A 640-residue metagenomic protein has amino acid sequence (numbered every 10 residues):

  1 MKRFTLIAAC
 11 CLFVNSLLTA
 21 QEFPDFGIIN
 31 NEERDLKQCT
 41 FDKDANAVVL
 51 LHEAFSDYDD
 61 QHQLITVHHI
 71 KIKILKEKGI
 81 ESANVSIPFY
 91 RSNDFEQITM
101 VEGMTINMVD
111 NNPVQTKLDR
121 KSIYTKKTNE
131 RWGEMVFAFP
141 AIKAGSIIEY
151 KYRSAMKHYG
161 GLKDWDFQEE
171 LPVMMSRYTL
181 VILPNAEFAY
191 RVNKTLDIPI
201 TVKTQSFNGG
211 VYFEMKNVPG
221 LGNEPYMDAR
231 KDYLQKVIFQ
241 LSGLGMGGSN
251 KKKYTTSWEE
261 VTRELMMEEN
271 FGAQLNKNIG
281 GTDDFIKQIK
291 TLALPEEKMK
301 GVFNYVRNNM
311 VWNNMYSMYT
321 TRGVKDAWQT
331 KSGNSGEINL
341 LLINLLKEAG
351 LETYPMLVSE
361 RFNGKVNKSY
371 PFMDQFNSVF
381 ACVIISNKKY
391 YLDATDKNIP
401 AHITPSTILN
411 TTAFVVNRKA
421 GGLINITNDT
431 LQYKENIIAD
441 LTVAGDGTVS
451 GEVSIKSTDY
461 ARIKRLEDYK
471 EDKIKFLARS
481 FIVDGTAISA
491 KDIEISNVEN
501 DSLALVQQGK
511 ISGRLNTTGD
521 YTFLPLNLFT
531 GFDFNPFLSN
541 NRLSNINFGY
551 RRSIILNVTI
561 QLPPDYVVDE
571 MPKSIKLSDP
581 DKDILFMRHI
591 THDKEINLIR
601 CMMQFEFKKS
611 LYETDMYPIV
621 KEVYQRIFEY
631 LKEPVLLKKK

Functional and structural regions predicted by a protein language model:
M1-P24: Bacterial Sec-dependent N-terminal signal peptides
Q21-L265, E337-I343, K347, T353-P536 (+2 more regions): Beta-strand-rich, non-transmembrane domain signature
G79-I80, K157, E187-F188, G222 (+10 more regions): Intrinsically disordered or highly flexible coil/loop and linker segments, enriched in small and charged/polar residues
S82-S86, V192-K194, M227, A273-T282 (+6 more regions): Short coil/turn segments at secondary-structure boundaries
E259-T330: Secondary-structure boundary elements
I286-L292, I437-I438, L543-F548, V568: Extended, non-catalytic structural segments that build the interaction scaffolds of large macromolecular assemblies
I474, A478-K640: A carboxyl-terminal module marker
